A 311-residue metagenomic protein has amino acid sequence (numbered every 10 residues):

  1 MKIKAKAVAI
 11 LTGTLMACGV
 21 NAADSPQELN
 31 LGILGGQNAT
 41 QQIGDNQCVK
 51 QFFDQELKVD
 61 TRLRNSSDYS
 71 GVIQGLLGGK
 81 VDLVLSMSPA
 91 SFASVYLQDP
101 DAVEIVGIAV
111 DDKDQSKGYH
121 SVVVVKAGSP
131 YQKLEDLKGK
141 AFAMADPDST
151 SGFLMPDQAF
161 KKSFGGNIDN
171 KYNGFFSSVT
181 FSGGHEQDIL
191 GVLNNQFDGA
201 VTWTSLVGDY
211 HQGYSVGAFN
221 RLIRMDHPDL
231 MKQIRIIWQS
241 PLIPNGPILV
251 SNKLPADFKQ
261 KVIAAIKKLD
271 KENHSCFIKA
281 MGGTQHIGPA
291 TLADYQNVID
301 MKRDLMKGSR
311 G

Functional and structural regions predicted by a protein language model:
M1-V8: Bacterial N-terminal signal peptides that target proteins for export
A9-A17: Bacterial N-terminal signal peptides
C18-A23: Sec/Tat signal peptide C-region and signal peptidase I cleavage site
P26, N30-Q55, P89, K113-L190 (+2 more regions): Bilobed "Venus flytrap"/periplasmic-binding protein-like clamshell domains and structurally analogous long
P26-I33, Q37-C48, V250-G311: An extracytoplasmic/periplasmic, membrane-proximal ligand-sensing/linker region
N30-G35, Q42, E104-V122, G217-L254 (+2 more regions): Periplasmic-binding protein-like
R64-A102, D209-Y210: Pocket-flanking alpha-helical
P147-P255: Pocket-lining segment of extracytoplasmic ligand-binding domains
